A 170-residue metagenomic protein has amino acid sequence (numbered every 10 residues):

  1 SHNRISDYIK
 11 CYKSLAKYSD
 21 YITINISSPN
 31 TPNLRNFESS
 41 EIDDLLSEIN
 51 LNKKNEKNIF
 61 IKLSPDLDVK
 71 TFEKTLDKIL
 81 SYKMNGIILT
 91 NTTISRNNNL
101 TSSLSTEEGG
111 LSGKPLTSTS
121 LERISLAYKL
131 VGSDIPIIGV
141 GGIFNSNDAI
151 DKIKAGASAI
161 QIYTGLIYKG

Functional and structural regions predicted by a protein language model:
S1, N52-L67, A127-G139: Short beta-strand/loop segments at the ligand-binding rim of alpha/beta enzyme cores
S1-I9, R35-S39, F60-L80: Active-site glycine- and acidic-residue-rich loops that bind and position anionic ligands or nucleotide-like cofactors
S1-T23, S28: Active-site beta->alpha loop and helix N-cap motifs at the rims of alpha/beta catalytic domains
Y8-A16, I42-N50, F72-D77, L121-S125 (+1 more regions): Generic structural signal for well-ordered alpha-helices, preferentially at hydrophobic/aromatic core positions
Y21-T23, N58-K62, N85-I88, P136-I138 (+1 more regions): Structural preference for beta-strand elements that scaffold enzyme active sites
I26-S28, G86-I94, G142-I143, D148-G170: Glycine-rich phosphate-binding active-site loops on the catalytic face of alpha/beta enzymes
I26-S39, F72-S133: Glycine/Thr-rich beta-alpha phosphate-binding loop at enzyme active sites
L67-S81, Y128-S133, I143-I160: Catalytic cores of alpha/beta
